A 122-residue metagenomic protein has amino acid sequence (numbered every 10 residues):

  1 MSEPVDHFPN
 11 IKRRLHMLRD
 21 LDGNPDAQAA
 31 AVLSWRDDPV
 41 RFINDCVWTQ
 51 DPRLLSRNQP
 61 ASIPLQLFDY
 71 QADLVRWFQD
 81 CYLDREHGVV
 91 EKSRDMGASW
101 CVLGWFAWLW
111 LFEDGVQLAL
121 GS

Functional and structural regions predicted by a protein language model:
S2-S122: Phosphate/NTP-binding elements of NTP-utilizing enzymes
